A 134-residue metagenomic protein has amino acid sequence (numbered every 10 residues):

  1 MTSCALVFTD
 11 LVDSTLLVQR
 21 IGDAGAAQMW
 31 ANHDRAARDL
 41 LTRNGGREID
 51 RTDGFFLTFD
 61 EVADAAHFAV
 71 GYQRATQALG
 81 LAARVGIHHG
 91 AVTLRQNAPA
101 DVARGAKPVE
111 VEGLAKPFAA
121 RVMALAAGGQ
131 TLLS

Functional and structural regions predicted by a protein language model:
M1-V70, A75: Catalytic NTP-binding/metal-coordinating core of nucleotidyl cyclase/transferase enzymes
R35-R38, T42, G54-S134: Catalytic beta-strand-to-alpha-helix segment of the class III nucleotidyl cyclase homology domain
